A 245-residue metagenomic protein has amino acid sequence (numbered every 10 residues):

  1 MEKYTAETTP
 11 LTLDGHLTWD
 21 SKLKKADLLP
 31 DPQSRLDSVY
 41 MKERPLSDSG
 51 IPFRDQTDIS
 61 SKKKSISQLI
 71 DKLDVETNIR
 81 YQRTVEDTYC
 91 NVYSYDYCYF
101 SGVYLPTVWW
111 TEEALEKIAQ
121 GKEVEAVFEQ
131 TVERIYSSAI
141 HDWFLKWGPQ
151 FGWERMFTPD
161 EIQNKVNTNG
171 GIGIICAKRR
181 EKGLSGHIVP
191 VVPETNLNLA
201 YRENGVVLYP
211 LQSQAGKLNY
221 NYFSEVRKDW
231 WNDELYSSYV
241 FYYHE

Functional and structural regions predicted by a protein language model:
E2-E129: N-terminal capping segments
K3, V39, D96, I135 (+4 more regions): Intrinsically disordered, low-complexity N-terminal regions enriched in serine/proline/glycine with scattered basic
T12, Y136, F223-S224: Intrinsically disordered, low-complexity regions enriched in Ser/Pro/Gly/Gln/His and often acidic
G15, P106, A139, W143 (+2 more regions): Acidic, low-complexity intrinsically disordered regions
D20, L105, W110-T111, F144 (+3 more regions): Short linear interaction motif-like sites in intrinsically disordered regions of transcription factors
K25, L46, V103, E116 (+5 more regions): A generic structural signal for solvent-exposed, polar alpha-helical segments
E113-S213: ...with weaker cross-activation on analogous glycine-rich loops/strands in unrelated enzymes
N204-E245: Low-complexity, Gly/Ser/Thr/Pro-rich intrinsically disordered linker/tail segments
